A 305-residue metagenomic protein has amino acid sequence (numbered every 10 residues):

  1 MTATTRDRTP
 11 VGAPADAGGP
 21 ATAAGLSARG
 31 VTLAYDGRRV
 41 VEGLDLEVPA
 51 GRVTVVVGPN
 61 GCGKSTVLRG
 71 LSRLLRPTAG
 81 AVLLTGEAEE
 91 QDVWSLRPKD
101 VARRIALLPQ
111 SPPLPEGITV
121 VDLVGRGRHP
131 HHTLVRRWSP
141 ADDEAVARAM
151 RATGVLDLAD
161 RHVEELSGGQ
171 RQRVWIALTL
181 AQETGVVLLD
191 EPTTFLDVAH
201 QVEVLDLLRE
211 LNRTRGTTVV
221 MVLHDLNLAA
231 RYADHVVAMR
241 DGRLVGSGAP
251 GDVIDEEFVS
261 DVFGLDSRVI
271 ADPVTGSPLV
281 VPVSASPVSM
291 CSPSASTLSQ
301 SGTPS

Functional and structural regions predicted by a protein language model:
L26, V40-G43: Conserved structural motif at the start of ABC-family nucleotide-binding domains
V57-P59: The feature captures the beta-strand-to-loop junction immediately N-terminal to the Walker
S72: Helix-to-loop junction immediately C-terminal to a conserved catalytic motif
A81-D100: ABC ATPase NBD Q-loop/coupling interface
R137, H162-L166, Q170: Conserved ABC ATPase signature
V187-E191, L196: Catalytic Walker B motif of ABC-type/P-loop ATPase nucleotide-binding domains
S260-S305: ABC ATPase nucleotide-binding domains
